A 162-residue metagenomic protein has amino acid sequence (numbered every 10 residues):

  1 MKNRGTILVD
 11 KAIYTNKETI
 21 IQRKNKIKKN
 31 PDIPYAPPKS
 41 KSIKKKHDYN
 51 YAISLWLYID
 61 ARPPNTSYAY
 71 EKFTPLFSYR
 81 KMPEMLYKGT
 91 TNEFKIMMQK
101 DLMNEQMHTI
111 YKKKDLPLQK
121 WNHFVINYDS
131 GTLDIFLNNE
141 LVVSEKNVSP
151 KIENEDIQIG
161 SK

Functional and structural regions predicted by a protein language model:
M1-K162: Extracellular glycan-associated modules
